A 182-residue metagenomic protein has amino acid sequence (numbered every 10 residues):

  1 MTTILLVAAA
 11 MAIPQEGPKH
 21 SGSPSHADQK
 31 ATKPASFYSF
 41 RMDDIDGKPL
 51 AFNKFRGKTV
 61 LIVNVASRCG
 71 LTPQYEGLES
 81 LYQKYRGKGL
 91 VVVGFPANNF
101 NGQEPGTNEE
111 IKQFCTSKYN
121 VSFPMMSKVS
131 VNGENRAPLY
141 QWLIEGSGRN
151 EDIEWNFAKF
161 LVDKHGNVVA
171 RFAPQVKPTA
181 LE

Functional and structural regions predicted by a protein language model:
L5-Q15: Hydrophobic h-region of N-terminal signal peptides that target proteins for export in Gram-negative bacteria
G17-N53, P73: N-terminal "domain-start" segment that seeds a small globular fold
S36, E109-N156: Short, internal strand/loop/helix patches that form the active-site neighborhood or redox-interaction surface
M42, N64, R86-N108, V121-G133: Thiol-based oxidoreductase modules, predominantly thioredoxin-like and allied folds used for disulfide exchange
N53, K58-T59, S67-R68, T72-N98 (+1 more regions): Conserved helix-turn-beta segment immediately C-terminal to the redox Cys motif in thioredoxin-like folds
P138-E182: Thiol-/selenol-based redox modules, centered on thioredoxin-like and closely related oxidoreductase domains
